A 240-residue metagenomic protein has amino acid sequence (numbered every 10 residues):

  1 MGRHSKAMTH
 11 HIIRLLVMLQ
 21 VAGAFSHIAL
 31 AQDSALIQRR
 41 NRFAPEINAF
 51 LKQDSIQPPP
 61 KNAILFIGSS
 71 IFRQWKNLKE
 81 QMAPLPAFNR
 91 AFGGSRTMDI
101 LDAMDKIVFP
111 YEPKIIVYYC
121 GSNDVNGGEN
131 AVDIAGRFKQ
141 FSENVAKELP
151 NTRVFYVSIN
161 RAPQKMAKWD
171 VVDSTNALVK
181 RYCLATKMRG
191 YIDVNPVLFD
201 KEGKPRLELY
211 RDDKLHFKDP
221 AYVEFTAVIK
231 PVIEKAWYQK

Functional and structural regions predicted by a protein language model:
M1-I64, F72, K76, E80-Q81 (+1 more regions): N-terminal secretory targeting modules
Q57-P60, Q81-M82, F109-P110, K147-E148 (+1 more regions): Extracellular/periplasmic catalytic domains that process cell-envelope and extracellular macromolecules
L65-I67, F88: Conserved beta-strand elements of the Class I
F72-P86, T97-A135, F155, I159-P163: Oxyanion-hole/transition-state-stabilizing segment in secreted/luminal serine hydrolases and related acyltransferases
V132-F141, V171-N176: Charged helix-capping and loop-helix junction motifs
L149-R153: A short helix->loop->beta-strand "cap" motif at the edges of active sites that frequently abuts
P163-K240: Catalytic His-Asp segment of secreted/periplasmic serine-dependent ester chemistry enzymes
